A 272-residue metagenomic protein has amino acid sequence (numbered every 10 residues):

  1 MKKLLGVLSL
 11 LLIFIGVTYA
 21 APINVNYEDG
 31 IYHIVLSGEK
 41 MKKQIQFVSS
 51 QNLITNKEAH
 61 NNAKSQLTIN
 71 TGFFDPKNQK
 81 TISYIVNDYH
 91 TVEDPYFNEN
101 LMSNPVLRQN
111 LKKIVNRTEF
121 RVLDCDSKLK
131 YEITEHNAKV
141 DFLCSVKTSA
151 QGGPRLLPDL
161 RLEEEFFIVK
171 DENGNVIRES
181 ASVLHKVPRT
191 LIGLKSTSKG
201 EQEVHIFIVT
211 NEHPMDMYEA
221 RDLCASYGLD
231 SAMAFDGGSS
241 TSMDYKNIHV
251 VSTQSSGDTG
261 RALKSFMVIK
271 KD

Functional and structural regions predicted by a protein language model:
M1-L4: Positively charged n-region of N-terminal signal peptides that target proteins for export
V7-I15: Bacterial N-terminal signal peptides
T18-L129: Zymogen propeptides
E28, I114, A150, K186 (+1 more regions): A short, structural micro-pattern
Q44, S65-L67, E99, E119-F120 (+6 more regions): Structural motif
V48-N52, T134-D141, V209-P214: Short, solvent-exposed aromatic-acidic interface loops
N78-R108, N175-F235, S240-D272: Conserved, well-ordered active-site substructure
P105-V169: A substrate-binding/cap region within the structured catalytic cores of diverse enzymes
